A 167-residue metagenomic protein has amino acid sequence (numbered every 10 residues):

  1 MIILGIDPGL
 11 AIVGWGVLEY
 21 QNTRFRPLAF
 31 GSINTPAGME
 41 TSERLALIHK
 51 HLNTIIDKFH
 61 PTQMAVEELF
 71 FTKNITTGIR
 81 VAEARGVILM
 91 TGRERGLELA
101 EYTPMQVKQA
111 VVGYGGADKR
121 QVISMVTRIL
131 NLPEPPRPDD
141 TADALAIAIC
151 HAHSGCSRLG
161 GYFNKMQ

Functional and structural regions predicted by a protein language model:
M1-Q167: Phosphate- and other anionic-substrate recognition elements at nucleic-acid/protein interfaces
